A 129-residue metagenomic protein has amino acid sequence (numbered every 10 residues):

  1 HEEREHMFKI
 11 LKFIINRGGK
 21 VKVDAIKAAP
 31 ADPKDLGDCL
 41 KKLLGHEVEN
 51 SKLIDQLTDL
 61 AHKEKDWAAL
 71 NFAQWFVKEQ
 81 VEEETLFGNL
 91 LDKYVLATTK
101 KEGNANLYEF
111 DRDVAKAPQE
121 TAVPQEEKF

Functional and structural regions predicted by a protein language model:
H1-F129: Iron-associated oxidoreductase/ferritin-like identity signal
